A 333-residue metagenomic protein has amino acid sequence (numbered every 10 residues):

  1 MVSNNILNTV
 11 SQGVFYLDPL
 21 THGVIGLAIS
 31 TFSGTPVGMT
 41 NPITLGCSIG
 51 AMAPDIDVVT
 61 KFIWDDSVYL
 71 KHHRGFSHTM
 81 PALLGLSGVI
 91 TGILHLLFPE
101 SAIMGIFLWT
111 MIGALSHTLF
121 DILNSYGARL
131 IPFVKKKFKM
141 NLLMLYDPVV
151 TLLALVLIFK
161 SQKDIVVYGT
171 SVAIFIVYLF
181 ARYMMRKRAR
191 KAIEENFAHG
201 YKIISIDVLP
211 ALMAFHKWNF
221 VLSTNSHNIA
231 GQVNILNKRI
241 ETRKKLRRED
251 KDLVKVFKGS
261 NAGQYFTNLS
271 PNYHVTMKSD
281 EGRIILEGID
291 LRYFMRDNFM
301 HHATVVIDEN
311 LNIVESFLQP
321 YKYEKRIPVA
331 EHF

Functional and structural regions predicted by a protein language model:
V2-K202, I206-P210, K217-T224: N-terminal membrane-targeting hydrophobic helices
N196-F333: C-terminal regulatory/interaction regions
